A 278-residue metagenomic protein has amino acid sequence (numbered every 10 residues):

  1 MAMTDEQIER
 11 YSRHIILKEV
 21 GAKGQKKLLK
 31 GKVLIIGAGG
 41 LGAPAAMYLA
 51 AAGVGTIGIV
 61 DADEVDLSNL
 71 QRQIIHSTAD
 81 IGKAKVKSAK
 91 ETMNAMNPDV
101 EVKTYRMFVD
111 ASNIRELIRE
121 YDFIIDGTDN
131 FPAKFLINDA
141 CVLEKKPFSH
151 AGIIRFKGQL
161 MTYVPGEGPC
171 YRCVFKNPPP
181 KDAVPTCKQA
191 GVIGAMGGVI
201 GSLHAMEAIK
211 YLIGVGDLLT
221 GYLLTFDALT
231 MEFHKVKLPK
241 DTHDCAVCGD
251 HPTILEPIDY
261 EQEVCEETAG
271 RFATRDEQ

Functional and structural regions predicted by a protein language model:
M1-Q278: Adenine nucleotide-associated cytosolic modules
